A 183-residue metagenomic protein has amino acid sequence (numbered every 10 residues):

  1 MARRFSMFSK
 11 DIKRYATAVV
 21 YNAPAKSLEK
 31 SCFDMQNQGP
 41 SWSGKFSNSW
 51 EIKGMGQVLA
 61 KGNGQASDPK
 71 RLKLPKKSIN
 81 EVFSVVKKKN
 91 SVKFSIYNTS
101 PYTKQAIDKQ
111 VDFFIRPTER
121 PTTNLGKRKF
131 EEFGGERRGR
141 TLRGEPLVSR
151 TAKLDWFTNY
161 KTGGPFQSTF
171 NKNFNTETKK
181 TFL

Functional and structural regions predicted by a protein language model:
M1-L183: Short, Lys/Arg-rich flexible segments
